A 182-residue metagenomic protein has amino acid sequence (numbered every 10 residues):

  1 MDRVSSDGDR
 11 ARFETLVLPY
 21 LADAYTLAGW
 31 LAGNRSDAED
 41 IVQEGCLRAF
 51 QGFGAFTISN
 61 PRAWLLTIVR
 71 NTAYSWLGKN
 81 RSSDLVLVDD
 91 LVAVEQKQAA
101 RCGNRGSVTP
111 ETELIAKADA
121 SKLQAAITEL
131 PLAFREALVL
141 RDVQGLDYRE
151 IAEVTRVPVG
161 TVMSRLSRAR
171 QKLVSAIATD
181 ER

Functional and structural regions predicted by a protein language model:
M1-T26, S36-E39: A short, charge-rich alpha-helical start-of-domain segment used by transcription regulators
R3, A11, A93-T128: Acidic, proline/glycine-rich intrinsically disordered inter-domain spacer in sigma factors
S5, A125-E136, L140-T161: Helix-turn-helix DNA-binding module
L16, Y20, A24, G45 (+3 more regions): Residue-level preference for hydrophobic side chains embedded in well-ordered alpha helices
D40-L47, Q51, S59-N71: Structural recognition of an alpha-helix C-terminal capping motif at a helix-to-coil junction
T67-D89, Q98-R101, A116: Arg/Lys-rich amphipathic alpha helix in sigma70-family domain 2
R70, R149, T155-T179: DNA-recognition helix of helix-turn-helix
